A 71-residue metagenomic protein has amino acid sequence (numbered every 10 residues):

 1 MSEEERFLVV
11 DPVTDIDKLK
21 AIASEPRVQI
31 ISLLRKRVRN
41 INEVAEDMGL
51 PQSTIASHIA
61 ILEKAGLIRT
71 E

Functional and structural regions predicted by a protein language model:
M1-D11: Long, low-complexity, charged/polar intrinsically disordered regions in eukaryotic proteins
V13-T54: N-terminal helix-turn-helix DNA-binding core of bacterial DNA-binding proteins
E46, E63-K64: Alpha-helical residues within the helix-turn-helix
H58: Residues within the DNA-recognition helix of helix-turn-helix
K64-E71: Beta-hairpin "wing" of winged helix-turn-helix
